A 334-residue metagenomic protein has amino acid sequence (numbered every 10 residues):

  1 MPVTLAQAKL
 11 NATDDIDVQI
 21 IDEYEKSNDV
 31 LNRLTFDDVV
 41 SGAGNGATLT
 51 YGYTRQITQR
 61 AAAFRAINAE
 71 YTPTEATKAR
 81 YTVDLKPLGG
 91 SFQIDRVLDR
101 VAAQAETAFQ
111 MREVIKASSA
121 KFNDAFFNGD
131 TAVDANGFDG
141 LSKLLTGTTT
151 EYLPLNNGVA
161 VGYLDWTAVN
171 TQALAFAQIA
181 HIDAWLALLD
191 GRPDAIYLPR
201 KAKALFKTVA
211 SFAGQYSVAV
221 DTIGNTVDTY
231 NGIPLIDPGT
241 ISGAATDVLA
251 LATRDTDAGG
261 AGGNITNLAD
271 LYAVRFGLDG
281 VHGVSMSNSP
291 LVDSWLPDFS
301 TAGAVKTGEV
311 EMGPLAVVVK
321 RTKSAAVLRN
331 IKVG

Functional and structural regions predicted by a protein language model:
P2-F36, N136-A187, G191-A195, K203-G334: Sequence/fold signature of self-assembling virion shell proteins
P2-S91, D134-L141: Assembly/oligomerization interface modules of large self-assembling protein complexes
N45-A63, S91-R96, T131, L235-T246 (+1 more regions): Noncatalytic linker/hinge segments flanking ATPase motor cores
T48-Q56, E75-T149, W185-L205, D293-V317: Long, contiguous amphipathic alpha-helices that act as assembly "spine/axial" helices in icosahedral shell and virion
